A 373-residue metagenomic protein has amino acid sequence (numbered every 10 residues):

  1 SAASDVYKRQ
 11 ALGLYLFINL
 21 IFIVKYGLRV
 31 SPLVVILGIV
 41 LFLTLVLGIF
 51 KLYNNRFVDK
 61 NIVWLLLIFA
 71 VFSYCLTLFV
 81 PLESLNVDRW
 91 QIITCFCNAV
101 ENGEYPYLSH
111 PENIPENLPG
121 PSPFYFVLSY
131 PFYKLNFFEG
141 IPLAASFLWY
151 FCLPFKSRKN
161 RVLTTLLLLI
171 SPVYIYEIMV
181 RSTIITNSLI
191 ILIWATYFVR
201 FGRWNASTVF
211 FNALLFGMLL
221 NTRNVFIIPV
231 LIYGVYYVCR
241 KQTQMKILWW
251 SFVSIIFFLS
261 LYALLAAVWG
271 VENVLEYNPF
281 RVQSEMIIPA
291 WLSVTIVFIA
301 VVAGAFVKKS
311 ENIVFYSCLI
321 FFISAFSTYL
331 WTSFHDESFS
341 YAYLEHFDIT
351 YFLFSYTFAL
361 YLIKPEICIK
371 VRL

Functional and structural regions predicted by a protein language model:
S1-Y7: Short, small-residue-biased leader/transition segments that mark boundaries at the very start of proteins
Q10, T165, F198-G217: Short hydrophobic alpha-helices at membrane interfaces in multi-pass membrane enzymes
I18-I23, K246-T332: Membrane-lumen/periplasm interface segments of specific transmembrane helices in polyprenyl phosphate-linked
L65-E139: Intramembrane catalytic core of multi-pass membrane enzymes that act on lipidic substrates
F126-L128, T165-S188: Aromatic- and kink-enriched transmembrane "portal" helix at the membrane-lumen/periplasm boundary that abuts
Y130, P172, T208-N224, P229-V235 (+1 more regions): Membrane-interface alpha helices of multi-pass inner-membrane proteins
F138-V162: Transmembrane-helix motifs of polytopic, lipid-linked glycan transferases
P229-I255: Perimembrane helix-loop-helix junctions
